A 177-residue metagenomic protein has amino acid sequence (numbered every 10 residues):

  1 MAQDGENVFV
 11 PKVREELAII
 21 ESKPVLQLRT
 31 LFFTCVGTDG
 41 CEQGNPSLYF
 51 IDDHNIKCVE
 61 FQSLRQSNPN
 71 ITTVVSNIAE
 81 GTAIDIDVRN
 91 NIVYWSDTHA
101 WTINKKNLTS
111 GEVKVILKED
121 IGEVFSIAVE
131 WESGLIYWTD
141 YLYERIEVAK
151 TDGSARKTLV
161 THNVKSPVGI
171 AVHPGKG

Functional and structural regions predicted by a protein language model:
M1, I84-I86, I127-V129, I170: Hydrophobic core register within WD40 beta-propeller blades
E6, N45-P46, R89-N91, E132-G134 (+1 more regions): Short coil/turn segments that connect the beta-strands within blades of beta-propeller domains
K23, Q62-L64, N107-G111, K150-S154: Short loop/turn segments that connect beta-strands within beta-propeller blades
D39-T73: An edge-strand/N-cap motif at the start of beta-rich repeat modules
G44, E80, E123, L142 (+1 more regions): Beta-rich catalytic cores
T73-I78, I116-D120, L159-N163: Surface loop/turn motifs at the tips and blade-to-blade linkers of beta-strand repeat domains
